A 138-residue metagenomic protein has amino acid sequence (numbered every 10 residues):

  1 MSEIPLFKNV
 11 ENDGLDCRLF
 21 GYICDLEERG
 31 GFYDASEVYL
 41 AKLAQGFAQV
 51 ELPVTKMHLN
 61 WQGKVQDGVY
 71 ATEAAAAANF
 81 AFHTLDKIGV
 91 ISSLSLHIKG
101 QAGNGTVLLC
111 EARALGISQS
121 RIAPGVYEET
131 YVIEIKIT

Functional and structural regions predicted by a protein language model:
M1-C17, A102-N104, L109, A114-T138: HotDog/MaoC-like acyl-thioester-processing domains
M1-E51, T55-M57: Non-catalytic linker/capping segments at the edges of enzyme domains
D34-S36, G46-A48, V90-L94, T106-L108 (+1 more regions): A generic structural signal for short beta-strands and their flanking turns/coil linkers
Q62-N79, I91: Compact, glycine-rich, soluble single-domain proteins
N79-L109, A114: Hydrophobic beta-strand-centered segment that forms part of the acyl-chain substrate-binding groove
